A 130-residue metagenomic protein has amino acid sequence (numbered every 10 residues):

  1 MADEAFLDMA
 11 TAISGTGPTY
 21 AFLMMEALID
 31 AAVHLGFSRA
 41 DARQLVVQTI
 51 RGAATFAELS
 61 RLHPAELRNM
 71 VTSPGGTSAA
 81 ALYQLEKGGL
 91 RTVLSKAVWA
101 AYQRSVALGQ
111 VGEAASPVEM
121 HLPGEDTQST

Functional and structural regions predicted by a protein language model:
M1, A27-A31, L35-E66: Catalytic phosphate-donor-binding core of small-molecule kinases
M1-T19, S38, H63-A65, L82 (+1 more regions): Conserved Rossmann-fold dehydrogenase catalytic segment
E4, L23-A27, R51, G76-A79: A generic alpha-helix surface/boundary motif
T11-S14, T19-M25, V111-A114, E125-S129: Catalytic, metal-anchored helix/loop core of enzyme active sites in primary metabolism
I13-G15, H34, S73-T77: Short glycine/serine/threonine-biased micro-segments
T16-Y20, Q44-L45, M70-S73: A generic short alpha-helical patch detector that favors 3-5-residue windows in or near N-terminal regions
L23, R39-A40, K96: Gly/Ser/Thr-rich active-site loops/lids in small-molecule metabolic enzymes that frequently grip phosphoryl groups
V47-T130: NAD(P)-dependent Rossmann-like dehydrogenase/reductase catalytic/cofactor-binding core
